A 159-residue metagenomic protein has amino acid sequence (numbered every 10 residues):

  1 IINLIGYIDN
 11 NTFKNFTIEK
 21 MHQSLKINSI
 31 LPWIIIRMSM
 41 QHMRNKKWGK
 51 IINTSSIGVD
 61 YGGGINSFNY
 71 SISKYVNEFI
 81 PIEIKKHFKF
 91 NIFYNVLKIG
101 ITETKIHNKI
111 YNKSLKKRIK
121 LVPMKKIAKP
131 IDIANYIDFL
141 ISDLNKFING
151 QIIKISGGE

Functional and structural regions predicted by a protein language model:
L4-N10, G158: Conserved NAD(P)H cofactor-binding loop of Rossmann-fold oxidoreductase domains
Y7, K14-I34, W48, I52 (+2 more regions): Catalytic Tyr-X3-Lys loop
T12-F13, K20-H22, H107, R118: Substrate-binding pocket helix/loop in short-chain dehydrogenase/reductase
Q41, I82-H87, K146: Alpha-helical segment proximal to the catalytic Tyr-Lys
K50-V76, P81-I82, K86, I101: Catalytic loop of short-chain dehydrogenase/reductase
N91-F93, I148-G150: Short, small/polar-rich loop/turn modules that mediate ligand/substrate recognition or access, typified
V122-I133: A conserved structural motif in NAD(P)-dependent oxidoreductases
D138, N149-E159: Short C-terminal tail/terminal secondary-structure segment of NAD(P)H-dependent dehydrogenase/reductase domains
